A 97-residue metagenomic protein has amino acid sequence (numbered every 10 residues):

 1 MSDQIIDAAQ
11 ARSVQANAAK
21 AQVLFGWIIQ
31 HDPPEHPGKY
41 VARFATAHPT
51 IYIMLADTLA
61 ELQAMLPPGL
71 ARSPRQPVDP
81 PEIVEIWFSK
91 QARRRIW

Functional and structural regions predicted by a protein language model:
S2-K39, A71-R75, P81, R93-W97: Short N-terminal "domain-start" leader segments that mark the transition from disordered tails or signal peptides into
D32-P34, A47, L59, Q91: Generic structural motif
H36-I51: A short, structured beta-strand/loop element
T50-I51, D57, R94-W97: Short, Lys/Arg-enriched charge-dense amphipathic segments
I51, M65-P67, P81-F88: Cysteine-rich, disulfide-bonded extracellular modules and peptides in secreted proteins and receptor ectodomains
Y52-Q76: A short, charged, amphipathic alpha-helix used as a generic interaction element across diverse proteins
